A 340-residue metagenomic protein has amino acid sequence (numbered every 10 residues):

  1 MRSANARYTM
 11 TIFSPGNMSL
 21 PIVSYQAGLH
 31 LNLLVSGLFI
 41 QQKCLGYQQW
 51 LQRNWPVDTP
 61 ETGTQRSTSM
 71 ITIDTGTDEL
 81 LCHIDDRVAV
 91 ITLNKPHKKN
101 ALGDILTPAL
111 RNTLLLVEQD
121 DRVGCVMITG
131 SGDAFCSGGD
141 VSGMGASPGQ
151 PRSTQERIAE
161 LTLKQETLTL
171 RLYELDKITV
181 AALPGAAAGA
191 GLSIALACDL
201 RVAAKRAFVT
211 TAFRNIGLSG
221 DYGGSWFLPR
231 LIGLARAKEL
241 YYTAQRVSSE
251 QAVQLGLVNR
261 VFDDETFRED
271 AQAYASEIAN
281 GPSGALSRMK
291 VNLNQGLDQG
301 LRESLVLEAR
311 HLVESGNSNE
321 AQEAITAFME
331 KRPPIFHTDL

Functional and structural regions predicted by a protein language model:
R2-T9, S14, S19, S24: Low-acidity, Ser/Thr- and Arg-rich intrinsically disordered low-complexity segments
H30-N32, P56-T59, R66-S131, L170 (+1 more regions): Conserved CoA-thioester-binding segment of acyl-CoA-metabolizing enzymes
Q41, Q49-W50, W55, G63-A89 (+4 more regions): C-terminal alpha-helix plus adjacent terminal tail
I91, K95, L110, I128 (+6 more regions): Terminal peptide-recognition signature
D104, L170-L286, V313-T326, E330-R332 (+1 more regions): Crotonase-fold acyl-CoA enzyme core
G130-R171, A187, G217, G300: Glycine- (often His-adjacent) and acidic-residue-rich active-site loop that binds/positions the CoA thioester
